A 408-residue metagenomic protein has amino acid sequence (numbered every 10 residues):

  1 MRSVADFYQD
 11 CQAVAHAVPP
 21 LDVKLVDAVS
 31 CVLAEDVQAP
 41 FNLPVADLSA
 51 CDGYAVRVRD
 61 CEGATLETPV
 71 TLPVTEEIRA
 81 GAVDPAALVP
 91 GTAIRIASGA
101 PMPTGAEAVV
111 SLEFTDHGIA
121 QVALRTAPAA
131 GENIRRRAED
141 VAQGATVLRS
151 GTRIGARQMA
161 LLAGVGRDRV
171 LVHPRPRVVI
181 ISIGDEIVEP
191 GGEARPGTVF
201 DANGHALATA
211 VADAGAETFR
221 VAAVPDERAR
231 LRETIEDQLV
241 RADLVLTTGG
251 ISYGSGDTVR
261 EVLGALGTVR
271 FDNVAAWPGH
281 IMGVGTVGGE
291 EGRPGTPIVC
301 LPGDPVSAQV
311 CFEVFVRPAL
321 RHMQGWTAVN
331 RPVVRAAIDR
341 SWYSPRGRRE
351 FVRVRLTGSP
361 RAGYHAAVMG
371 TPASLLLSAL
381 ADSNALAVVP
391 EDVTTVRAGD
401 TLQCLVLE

Functional and structural regions predicted by a protein language model:
M1-A5, D168-L301, P305-C311: Helix-rich terminal scaffold detector
M1-L66, A120, R136, W326-R353: Short, low-complexity N-terminal leaders and the immediately following helix N-cap/first helix
M1-Y8, L21, L25, D47 (+15 more regions): Generic structural signal for well-ordered, non-membrane alpha-helical segments in soluble metabolic enzymes
R2, A55-P225, E236, H365-A366 (+3 more regions): Short, glycine/charged-enriched hinge/interface segments at domain edges or termini
C11, G53, G144, I180 (+4 more regions): Residue-level signal for inorganic ion chemistry
Q12-P19, D36, V58, M102 (+13 more regions): Structural signal for hydrophobic packing residues in well-ordered secondary-structure cores of soluble enzyme domains
L21-V26, E35, G81, V141 (+1 more regions): Flexible glycine/proline-rich
